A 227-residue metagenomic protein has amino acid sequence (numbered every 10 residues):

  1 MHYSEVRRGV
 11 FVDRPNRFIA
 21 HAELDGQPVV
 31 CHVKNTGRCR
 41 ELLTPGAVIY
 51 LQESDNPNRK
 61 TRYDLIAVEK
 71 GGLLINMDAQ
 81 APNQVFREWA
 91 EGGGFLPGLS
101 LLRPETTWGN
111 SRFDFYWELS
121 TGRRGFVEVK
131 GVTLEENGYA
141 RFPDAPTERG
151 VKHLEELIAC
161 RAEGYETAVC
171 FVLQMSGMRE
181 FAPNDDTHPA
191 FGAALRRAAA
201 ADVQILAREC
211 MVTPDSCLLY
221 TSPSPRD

Functional and structural regions predicted by a protein language model:
G9, F113-D144, L157: Conserved catalytic cores of phosphodiester-cleaving nucleases, focusing on short active-site segments
R17-H21: Short aromatic-glycine-enriched beta-strand elements
P28-R40: Beta-strand/loop nucleic-acid-binding surfaces
C39-I49: Short nucleic-acid-contacting surface segments enriched for D/E, G, S/T with interspersed K/R
R40, G72-P104: Acidic-basic catalytic patches of nuclease active cores, encompassing PD-(D/E)XK and other metal-cofactor nuclease
G138-E148, E155-T187, E209: Nucleic-acid nuclease catalytic cores
M178-A201, S222: Short, electropositive alpha-helical surface patch
Y220-D227: Conserved small/polar residues in nucleotide/adenosyl-binding loops
